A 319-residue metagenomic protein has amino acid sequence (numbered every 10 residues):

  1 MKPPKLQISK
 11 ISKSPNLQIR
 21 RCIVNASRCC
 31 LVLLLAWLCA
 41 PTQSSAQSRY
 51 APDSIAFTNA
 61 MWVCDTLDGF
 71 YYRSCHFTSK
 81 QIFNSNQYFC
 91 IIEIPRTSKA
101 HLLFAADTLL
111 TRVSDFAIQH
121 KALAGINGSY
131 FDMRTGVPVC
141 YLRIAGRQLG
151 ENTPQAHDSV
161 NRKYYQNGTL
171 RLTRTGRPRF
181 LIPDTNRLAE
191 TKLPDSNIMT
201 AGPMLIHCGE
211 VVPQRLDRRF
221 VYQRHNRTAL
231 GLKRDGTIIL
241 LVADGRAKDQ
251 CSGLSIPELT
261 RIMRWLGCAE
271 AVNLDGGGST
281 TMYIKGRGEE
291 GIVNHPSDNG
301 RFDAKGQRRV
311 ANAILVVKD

Functional and structural regions predicted by a protein language model:
M1-L6, I11-R49: Bacterial Sec-dependent N-terminal signal peptides
Q47-K163, N167-T169: Zymogen propeptides
N86-I91, Q166-N167, G202, R224-A229 (+1 more regions): Short glycine-rich loop/turn motifs
P95-S98, A145, R171-R177, H207-G209 (+3 more regions): Short acidic-glycine loop/turn motifs at beta-strand connectors
A105-L110, T185-E190, A243-K248: Short, solvent-exposed aromatic-acidic interface loops
L123-N127, R171, G231, I239-L241 (+1 more regions): Structural recognition of the beta-strand scaffold that forms the well-ordered cores of secreted hydrolase catalytic
F131, G136-V221: Active-site-adjacent helix-turn-beta-strand microarchitecture at beta-sheet edges that either contains or buttresses
G136-D158, R215-L232, L240-L266, S279-D319: Conserved, well-ordered active-site substructure
